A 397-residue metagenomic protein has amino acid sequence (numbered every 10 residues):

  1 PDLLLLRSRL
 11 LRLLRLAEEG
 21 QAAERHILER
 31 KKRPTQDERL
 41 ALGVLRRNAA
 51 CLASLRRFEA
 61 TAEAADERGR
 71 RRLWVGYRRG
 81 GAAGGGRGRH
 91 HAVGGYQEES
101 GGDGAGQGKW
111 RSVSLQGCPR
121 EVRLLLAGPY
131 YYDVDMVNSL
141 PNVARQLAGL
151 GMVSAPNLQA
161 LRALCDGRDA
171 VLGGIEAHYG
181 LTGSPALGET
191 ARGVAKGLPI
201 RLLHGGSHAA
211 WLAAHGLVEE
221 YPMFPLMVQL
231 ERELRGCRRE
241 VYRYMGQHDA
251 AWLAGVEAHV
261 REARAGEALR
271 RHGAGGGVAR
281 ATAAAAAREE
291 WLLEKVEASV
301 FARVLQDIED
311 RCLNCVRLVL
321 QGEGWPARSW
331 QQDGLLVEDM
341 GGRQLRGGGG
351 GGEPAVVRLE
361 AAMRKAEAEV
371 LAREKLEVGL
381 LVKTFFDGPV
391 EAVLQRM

Functional and structural regions predicted by a protein language model:
P1-T190, R328-G334, Q344: Acidic, glycine-rich two-metal-ion catalytic cores of nucleic acid-processing enzymes
A83-G85, G276, G347-G351: Intrinsically disordered, low-complexity regions enriched in glycine and serine
S114-T282, R288-K295: Helical catalytic core of nucleic-acid polymerases
L202, D333-E338, F385-D387: A glycine-rich phosphate-binding loop feature that marks nucleotide/adenosyl-phosphate handling sites
G206-W211, E294, G342-M397: C-terminal polymerase-core module
E297-R311: Adenine-nucleotide phosphate-binding core of ATP-dependent small-molecule kinases
R311-V337: Active-site palm subdomain of RNA-directed nucleic acid polymerases
